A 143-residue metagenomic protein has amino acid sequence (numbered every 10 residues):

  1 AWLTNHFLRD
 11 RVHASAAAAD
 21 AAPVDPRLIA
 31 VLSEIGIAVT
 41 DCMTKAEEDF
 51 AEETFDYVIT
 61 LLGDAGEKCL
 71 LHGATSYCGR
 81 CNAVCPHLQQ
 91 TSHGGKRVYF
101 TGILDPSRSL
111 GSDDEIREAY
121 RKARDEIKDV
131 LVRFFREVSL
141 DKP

Functional and structural regions predicted by a protein language model:
A1-A51: Conserved active-site segments centered on acidic
A22-D25, A65-C69: Short, charged/polar "capping" segments at the starts of alpha-helices and the immediately preceding loops
D56: Conserved acidic residues
T60-L61: Redox-cofactor binding/interface segments in oxidoreductases and associated redox assembly factors
E67-P143: Phosphate-binding/catalytic loops
